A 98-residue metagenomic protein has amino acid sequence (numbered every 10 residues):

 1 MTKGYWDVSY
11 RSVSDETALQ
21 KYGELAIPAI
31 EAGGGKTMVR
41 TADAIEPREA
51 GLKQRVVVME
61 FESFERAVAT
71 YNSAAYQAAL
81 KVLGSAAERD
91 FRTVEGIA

Functional and structural regions predicted by a protein language model:
M1-R55, E62-V68, N72, E95-A98: Short S/T/G/P-rich N-terminal loop/turn motif that feeds into the first structured element of a domain
M59-E62, R89: Short non-domain terminal segments
A67-R92: C-terminal structural segments of small proteins and small subunits
